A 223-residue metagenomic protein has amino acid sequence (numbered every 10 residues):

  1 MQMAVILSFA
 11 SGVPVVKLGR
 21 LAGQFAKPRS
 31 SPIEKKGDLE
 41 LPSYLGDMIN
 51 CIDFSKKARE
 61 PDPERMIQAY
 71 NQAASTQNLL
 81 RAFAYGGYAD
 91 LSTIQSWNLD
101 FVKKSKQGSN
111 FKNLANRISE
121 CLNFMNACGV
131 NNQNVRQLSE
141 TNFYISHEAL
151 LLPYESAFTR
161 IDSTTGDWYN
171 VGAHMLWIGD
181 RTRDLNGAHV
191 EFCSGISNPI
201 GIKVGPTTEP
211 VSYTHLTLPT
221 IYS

Functional and structural regions predicted by a protein language model:
M1-I200, V204-S212: Alpha/beta catalytic barrel-like cores
T214-T220: Conserved small/polar residues in nucleotide/adenosyl-binding loops
